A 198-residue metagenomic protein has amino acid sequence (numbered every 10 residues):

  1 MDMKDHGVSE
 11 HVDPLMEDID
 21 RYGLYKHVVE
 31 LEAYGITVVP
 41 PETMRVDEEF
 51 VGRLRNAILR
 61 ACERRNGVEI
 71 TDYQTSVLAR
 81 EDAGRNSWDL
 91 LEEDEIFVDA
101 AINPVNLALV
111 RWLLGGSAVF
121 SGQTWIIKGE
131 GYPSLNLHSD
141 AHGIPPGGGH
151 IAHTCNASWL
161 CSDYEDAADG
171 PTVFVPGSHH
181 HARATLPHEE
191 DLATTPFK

Functional and structural regions predicted by a protein language model:
D2-Y34, V39-I144: Non-heme Fe(II)-dependent double-stranded beta-helix
I36-V38, N136, N156-L160, P196: Conserved hydrophobic/aromatic beta-strand scaffold that supports enzyme active sites
Q123, C155, G170: Change "...and in nucleic-acid phosphodiester-cleaving endonucleases..." to "...and in nucleic-acid processing enzymes
T124, S139-A141, W159-D163, F174-P176: Short, structured patches in soluble enzyme cores that scaffold and shape functional sites
N136-P145, W159, H181, P187-L192: Active-site glycine-rich loop that binds ribose-phosphate moieties when present
H142-T154, L192-K198: A short beta-loop-beta micro-motif enriched in histidine and acidic residues
P146-A167, H180: Short, conserved beta-strand element in jelly-roll/cupin
Y164-K198: Double-stranded beta-helix
